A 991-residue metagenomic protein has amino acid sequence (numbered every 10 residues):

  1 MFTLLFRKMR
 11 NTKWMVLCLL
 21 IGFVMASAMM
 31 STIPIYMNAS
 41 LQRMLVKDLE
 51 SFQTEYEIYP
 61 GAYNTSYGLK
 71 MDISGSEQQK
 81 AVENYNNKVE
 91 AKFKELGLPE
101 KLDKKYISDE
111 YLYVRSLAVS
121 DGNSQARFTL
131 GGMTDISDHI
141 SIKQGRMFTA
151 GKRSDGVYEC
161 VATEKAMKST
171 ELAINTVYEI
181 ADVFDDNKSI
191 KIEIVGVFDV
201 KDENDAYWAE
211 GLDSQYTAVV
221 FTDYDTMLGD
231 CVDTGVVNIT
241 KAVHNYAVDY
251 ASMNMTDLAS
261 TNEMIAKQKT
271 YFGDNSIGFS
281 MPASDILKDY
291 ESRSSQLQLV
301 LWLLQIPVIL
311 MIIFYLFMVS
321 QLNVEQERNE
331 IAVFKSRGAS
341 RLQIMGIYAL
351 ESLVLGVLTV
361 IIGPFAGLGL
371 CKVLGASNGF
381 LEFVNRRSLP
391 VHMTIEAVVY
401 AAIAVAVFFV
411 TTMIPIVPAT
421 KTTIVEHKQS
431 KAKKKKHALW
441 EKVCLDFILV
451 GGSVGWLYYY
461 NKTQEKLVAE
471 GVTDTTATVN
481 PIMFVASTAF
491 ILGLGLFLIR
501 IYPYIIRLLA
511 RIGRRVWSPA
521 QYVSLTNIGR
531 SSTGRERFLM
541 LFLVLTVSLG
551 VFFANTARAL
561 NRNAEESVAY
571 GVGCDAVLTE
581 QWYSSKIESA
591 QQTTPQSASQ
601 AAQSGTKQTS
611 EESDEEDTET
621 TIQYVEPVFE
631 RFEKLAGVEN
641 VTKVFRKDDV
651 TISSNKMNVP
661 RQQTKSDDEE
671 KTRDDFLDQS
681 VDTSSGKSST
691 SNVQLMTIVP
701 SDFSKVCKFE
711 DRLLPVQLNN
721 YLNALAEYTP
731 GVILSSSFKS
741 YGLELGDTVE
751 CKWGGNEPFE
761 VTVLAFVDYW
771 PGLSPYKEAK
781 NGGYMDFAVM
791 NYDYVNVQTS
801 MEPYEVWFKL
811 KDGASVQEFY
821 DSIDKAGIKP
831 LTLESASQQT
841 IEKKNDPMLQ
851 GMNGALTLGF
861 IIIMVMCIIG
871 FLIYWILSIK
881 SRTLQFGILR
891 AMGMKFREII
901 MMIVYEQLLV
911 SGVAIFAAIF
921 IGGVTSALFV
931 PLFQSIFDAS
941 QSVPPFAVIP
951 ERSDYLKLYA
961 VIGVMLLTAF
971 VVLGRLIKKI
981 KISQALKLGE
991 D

Functional and structural regions predicted by a protein language model:
F2, L342-G346, L350, H437 (+8 more regions): Alpha-helical membrane-protein architecture signal
F2-I313, L322, A376-V384, T394-A397 (+13 more regions): Membrane transport/envelope proteins' first extracytoplasmic loop
T12, S40, F314-G356, T422 (+2 more regions): Interfacial "coupling" helices/loops that link adjacent transmembrane helices in transporter permeases
W14-L19, M25-T32, Y36, S260-D274 (+8 more regions): Alpha-helical transmembrane segments, especially those used as permease/efflux helices and single-pass anchors
G273, F317-S320, N329, L353-N385 (+7 more regions): Small-residue-rich transmembrane alpha-helices
T420-A438, S940, L976-D991: Short cytosolic juxtamembrane segments of multi-pass membrane proteins
E465-V472, A477-T488, G493-N720: Juxtamembrane segments of multi-pass membrane proteins
Y804-V806, K829-G922, S926-P931, A939-P945 (+2 more regions): C-terminal transmembrane helical bundles of large multi-pass transporters and their helix-start/helix-kink determinants
